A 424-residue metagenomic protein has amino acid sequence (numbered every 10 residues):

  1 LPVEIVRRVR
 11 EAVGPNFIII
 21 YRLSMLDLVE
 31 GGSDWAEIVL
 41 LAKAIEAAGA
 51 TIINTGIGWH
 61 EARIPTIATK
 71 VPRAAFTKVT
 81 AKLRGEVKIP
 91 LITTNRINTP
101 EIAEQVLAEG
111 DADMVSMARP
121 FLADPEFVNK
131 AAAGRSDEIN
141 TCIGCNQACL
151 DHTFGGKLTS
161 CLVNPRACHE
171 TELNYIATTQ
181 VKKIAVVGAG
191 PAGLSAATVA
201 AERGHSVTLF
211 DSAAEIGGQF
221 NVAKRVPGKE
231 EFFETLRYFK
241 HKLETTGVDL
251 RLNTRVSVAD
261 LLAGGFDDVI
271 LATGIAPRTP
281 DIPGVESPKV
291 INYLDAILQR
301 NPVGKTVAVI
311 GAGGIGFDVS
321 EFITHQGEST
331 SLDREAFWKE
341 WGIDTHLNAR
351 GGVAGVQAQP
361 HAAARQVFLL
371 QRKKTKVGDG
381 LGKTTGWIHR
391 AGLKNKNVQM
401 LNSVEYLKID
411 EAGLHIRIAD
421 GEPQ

Functional and structural regions predicted by a protein language model:
L1-V187, P191, S195-V207, E215: Flavin-dependent oxidoreductase catalytic cores
A48, R203-H205, T246, Q326 (+1 more regions): Conserved dinucleotide-binding and phosphotransfer motif residues
T51, D113, D267, K305 (+1 more regions): Conserved acidic residues
T55, M117, L271-A272, V309-I310: Redox-cofactor binding/interface segments in oxidoreductases and associated redox assembly factors
A103-V115, F121, E126, F239-G247 (+4 more regions): C-terminal structured "cap/appendage" subdomains that terminate the fold
K182-S212, I216, R251-L262, T273-I282 (+5 more regions): Rossmann-like dinucleotide/flavin-binding elements
G218-F266, G378-V404: N-terminal Rossmann-like dinucleotide/flavin-binding domain of flavoprotein oxidoreductases that bind FAD/FMN
